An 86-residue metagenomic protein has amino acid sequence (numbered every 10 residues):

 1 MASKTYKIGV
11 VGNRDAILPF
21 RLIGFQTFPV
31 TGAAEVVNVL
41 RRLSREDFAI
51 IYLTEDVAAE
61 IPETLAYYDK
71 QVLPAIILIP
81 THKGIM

Functional and structural regions predicted by a protein language model:
M1-S3, L43, Y68-D69: Solvent-exposed alpha-helices and their adjacent loops that cap or buttress functional pockets in soluble metabolic
A2-V37: N-terminal first-folded block
G32, T54-D56, P80: Short secondary-structure boundary segments
N38-R45: Acidic, metal-coordinating helix/loop segments flanking the phosphotransfer/catalytic sites of two-component signaling
R41, D56, A66-Y67: Extended, charged amphipathic alpha-helical "stalk" segments
A49-L53: Periplasmic-binding protein-like
A58-E60: Glycine-rich nucleotide phosphate-binding loop and flanking beta-alpha elements of Rossmann-like dinucleotide-binding
T64-M86: C-terminal structural segments of small proteins and small subunits
